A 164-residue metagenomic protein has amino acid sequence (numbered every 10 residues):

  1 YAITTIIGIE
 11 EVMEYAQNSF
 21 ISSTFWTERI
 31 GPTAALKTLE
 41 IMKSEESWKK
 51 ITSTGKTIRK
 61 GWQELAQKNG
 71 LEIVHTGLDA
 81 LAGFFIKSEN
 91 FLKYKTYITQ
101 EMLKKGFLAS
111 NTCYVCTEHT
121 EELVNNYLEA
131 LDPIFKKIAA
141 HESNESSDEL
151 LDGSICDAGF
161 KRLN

Functional and structural regions predicted by a protein language model:
Y1-N164: Conserved N-terminal phosphate-binding loop of PLP-dependent enzymes in the Aspartate aminotransferase
